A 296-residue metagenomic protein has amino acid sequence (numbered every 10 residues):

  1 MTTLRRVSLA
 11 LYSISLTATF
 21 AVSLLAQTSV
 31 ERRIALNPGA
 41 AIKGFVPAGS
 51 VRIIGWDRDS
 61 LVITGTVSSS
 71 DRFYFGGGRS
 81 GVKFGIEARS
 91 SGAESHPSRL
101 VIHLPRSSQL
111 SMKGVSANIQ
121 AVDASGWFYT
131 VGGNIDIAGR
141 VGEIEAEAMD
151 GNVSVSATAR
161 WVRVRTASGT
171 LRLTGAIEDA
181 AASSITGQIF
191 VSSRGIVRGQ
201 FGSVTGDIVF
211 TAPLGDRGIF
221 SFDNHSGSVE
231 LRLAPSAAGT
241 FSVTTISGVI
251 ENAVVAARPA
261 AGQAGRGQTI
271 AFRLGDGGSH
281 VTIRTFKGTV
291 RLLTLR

Functional and structural regions predicted by a protein language model:
M1-R296: Intrinsically disordered, low-complexity terminal regions
